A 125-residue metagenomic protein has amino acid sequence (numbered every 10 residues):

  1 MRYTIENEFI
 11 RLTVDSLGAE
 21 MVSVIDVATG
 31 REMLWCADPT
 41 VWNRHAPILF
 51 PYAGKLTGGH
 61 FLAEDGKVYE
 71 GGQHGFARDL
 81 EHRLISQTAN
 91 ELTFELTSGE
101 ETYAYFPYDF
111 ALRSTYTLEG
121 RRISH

Functional and structural regions predicted by a protein language model:
M1-S124: Surface-exposed acidic/polar loop and edge beta-strand patches at domain peripheries
